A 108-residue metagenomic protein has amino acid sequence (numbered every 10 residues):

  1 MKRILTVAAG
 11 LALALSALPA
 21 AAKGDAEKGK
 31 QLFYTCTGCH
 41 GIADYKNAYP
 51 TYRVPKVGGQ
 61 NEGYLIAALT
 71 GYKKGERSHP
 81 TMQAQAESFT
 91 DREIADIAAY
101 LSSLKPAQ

Functional and structural regions predicted by a protein language model:
M1-A8: Bacterial N-terminal signal peptides that target proteins for export
A14-P19: N-terminal signal peptide c-region/cleavage motif recognized by signal peptidases
K23-V54, G71-T81, L104-Q108: Periplasmic/extracellular electron-transfer cofactor-ligation site, primarily the c-type cytochrome heme-c attachment
V54-E62, A84-I94: Electron-transfer interface patches adjacent to heme c in soluble/periplasmic c-type cytochromes and di-/multiheme
S88, R92-P106: C-terminal structural segments of small proteins and small subunits
